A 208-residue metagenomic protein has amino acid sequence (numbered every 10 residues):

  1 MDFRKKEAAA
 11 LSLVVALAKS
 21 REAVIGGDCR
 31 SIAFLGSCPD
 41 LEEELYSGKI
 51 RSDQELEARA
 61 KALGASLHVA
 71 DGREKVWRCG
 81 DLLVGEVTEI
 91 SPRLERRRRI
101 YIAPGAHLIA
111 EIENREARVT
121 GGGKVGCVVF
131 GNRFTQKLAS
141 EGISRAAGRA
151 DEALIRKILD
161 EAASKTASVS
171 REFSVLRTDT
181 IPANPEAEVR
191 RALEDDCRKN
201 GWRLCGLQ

Functional and structural regions predicted by a protein language model:
D2-Q208: N-terminal nucleophile
